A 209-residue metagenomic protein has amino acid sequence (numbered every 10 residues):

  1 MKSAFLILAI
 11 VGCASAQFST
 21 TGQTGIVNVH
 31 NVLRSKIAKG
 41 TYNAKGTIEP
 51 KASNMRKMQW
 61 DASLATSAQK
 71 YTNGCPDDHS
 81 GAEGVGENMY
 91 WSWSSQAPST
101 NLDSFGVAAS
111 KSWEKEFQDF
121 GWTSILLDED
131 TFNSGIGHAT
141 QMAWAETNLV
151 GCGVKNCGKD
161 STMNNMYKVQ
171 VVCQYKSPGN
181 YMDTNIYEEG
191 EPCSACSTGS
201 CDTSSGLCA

Functional and structural regions predicted by a protein language model:
K2-A4, C13-A209: Mature extracellular or exoplasmic CAP/SCP-family domains and secreted bioactive peptides
